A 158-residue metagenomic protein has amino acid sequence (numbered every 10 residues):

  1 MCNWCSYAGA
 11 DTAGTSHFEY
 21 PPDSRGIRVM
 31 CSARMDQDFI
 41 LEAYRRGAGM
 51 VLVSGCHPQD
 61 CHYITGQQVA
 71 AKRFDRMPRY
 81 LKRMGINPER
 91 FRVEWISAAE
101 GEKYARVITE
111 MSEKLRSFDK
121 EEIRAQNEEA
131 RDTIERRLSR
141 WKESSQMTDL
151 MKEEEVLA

Functional and structural regions predicted by a protein language model:
M1-A158: Iron-sulfur-associated redox domains of electron-transfer enzymes in respiratory and anaerobic energy metabolism
